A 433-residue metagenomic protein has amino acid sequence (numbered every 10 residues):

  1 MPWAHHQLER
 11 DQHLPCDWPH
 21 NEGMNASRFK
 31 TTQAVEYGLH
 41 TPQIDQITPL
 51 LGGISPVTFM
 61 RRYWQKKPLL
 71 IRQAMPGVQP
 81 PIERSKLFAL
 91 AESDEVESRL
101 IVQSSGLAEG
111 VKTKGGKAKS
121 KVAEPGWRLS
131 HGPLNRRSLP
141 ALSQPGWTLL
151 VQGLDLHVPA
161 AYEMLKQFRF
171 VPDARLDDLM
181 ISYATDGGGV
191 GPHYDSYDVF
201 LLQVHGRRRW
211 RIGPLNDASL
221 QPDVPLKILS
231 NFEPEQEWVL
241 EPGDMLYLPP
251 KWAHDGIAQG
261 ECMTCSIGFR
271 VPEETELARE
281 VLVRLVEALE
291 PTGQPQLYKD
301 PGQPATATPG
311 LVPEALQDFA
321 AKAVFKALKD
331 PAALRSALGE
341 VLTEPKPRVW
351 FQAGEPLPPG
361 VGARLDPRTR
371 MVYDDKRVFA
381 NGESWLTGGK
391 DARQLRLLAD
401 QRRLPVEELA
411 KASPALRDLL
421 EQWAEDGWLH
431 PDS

Functional and structural regions predicted by a protein language model:
Q7, Q12-L14: Short hydrophobic targeting helices and cationic amphipathic motifs that mediate membrane/organellar targeting
A26-T32, E36-Q46, T58-F59, K66 (+1 more regions): Long, charge-rich, low-complexity alpha-helical segments
R28-R62, M75-D244, W252, I257-P295 (+1 more regions): Active-site region of the double-stranded beta-helix
L282-G354: C-terminal amphipathic alpha-helical segment
V324-D400, E421, D432-S433: Acidic, low-complexity/disordered tracts enriched in E/D and polar residues
